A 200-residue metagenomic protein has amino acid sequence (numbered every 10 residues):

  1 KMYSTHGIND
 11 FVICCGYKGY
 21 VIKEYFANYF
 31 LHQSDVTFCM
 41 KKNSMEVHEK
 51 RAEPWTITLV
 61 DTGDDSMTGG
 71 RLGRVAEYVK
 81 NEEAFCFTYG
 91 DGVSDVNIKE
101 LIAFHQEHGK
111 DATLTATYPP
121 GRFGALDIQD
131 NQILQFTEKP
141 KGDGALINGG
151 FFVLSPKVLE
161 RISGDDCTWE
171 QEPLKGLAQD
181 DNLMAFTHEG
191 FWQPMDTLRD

Functional and structural regions predicted by a protein language model:
K1-Y89, E100, T197: Conserved N-terminal catalytic core of the sugar/cofactor nucleotidyltransferase
N9-F11, D111-A112, N182: Residues at the starts of beta-strands that form the adenosine-phosphate
C14, T62, T115-A116, F136: Generic beta-sheet signal
V60, Q129, T137: Residue-level detector of conserved, well-ordered beta-strand and adjacent loop positions that form binding/recognition
V75, L114-Y118: Short linear motifs in intrinsically disordered
E83-C86, V93-S94, I98-Q106, Y118-F123 (+1 more regions): Catalytic-core segments of class I nucleotidyltransferases/pyrophosphorylases that form NMP-activated intermediates
A125-D127: Active-site and channel-lining beta-strand-loop segments that bind or position nucleotide-derived/phosphorylated
